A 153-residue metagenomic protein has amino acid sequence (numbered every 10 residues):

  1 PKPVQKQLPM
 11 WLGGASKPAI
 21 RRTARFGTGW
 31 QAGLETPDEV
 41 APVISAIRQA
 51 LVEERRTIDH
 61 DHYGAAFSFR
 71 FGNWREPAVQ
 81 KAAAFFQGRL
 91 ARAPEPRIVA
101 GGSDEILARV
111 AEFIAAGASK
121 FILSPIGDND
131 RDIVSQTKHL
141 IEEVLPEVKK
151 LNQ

Functional and structural regions predicted by a protein language model:
P1-Q153: Active-site-adjacent structural elements that line small-molecule/cofactor binding pockets in enzymes
